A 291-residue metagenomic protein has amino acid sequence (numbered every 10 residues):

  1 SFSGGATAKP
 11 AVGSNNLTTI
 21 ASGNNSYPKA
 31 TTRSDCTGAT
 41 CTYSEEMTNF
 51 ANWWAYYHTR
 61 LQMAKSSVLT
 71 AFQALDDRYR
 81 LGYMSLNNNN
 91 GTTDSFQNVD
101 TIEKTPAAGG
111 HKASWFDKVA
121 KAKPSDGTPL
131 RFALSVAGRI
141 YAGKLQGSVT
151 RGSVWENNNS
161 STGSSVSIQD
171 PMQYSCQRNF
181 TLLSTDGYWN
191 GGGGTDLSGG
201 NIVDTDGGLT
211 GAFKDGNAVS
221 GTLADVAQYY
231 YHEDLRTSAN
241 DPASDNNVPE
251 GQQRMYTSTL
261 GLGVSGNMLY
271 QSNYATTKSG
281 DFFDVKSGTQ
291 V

Functional and structural regions predicted by a protein language model:
S1-V291: P/S/T/G-enriched low-complexity
